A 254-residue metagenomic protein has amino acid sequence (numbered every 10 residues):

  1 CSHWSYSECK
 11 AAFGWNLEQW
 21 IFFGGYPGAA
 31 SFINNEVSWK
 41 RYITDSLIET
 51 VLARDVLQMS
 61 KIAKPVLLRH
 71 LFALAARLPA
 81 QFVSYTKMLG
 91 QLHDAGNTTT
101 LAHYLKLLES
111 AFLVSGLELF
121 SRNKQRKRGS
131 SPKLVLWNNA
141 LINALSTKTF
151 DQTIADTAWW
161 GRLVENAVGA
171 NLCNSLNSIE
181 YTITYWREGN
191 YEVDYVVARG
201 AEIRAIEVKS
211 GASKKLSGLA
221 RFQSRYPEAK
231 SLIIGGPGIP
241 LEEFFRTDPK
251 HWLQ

Functional and structural regions predicted by a protein language model:
C1, W186, I206: Hydrophobic residues at beta-strand termini and immediately following loops that shape nucleotide-binding pockets
S2-Q19: Conserved small helical "lid"/interfacial subdomain of P-loop NTPases
L17-Y42: Conserved AAA+ ATPase small/helical "lid" subdomain
I21, V135, I206, L232-I234: Hydrophobic/aromatic beta-strand patches that form the interior of the parallel beta-sheet core in alpha/beta enzyme
E36-E202: Accessory nucleic acid-recognition modules appended to NTPase machines
A201-S213: Active-site ExK catalytic segment of metal-dependent nucleases
S210-L253: Catalytic cores of nucleic-acid endonucleases
